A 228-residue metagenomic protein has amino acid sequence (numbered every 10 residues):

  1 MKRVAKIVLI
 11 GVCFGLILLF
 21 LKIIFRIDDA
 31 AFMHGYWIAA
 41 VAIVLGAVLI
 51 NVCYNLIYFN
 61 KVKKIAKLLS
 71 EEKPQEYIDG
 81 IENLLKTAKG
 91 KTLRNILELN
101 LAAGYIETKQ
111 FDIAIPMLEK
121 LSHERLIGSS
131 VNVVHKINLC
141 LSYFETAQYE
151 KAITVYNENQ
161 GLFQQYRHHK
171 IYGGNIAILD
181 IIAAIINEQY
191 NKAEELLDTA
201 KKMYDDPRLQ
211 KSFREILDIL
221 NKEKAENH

Functional and structural regions predicted by a protein language model:
I38-V62, A66-L68: Transmembrane alpha-helices and immediately adjacent membrane-cytoplasm interface residues in multi-pass integral
N55, K91-R94, S129-N132, H169-Y172: Residue signature of alpha-solenoid helical repeat architecture, marking inter-repeat boundaries and helix-start
F59-K91, I96, N100-G104: Alpha-helical segment of the N-proximal tetratricopeptide repeat
K63, L99-N100, V131-L141, E145 (+3 more regions): "A position-specific structural signal for the A-helix of alpha-solenoid helical repeats
E82-K86, E119-R125, N157-Q165, D198-M203: Amphipathic alpha-helical segments of tetratricopeptide repeats
Y190-H228: Terminal, low-structured helical/coil segments at or just beyond the last alpha-helical repeat
